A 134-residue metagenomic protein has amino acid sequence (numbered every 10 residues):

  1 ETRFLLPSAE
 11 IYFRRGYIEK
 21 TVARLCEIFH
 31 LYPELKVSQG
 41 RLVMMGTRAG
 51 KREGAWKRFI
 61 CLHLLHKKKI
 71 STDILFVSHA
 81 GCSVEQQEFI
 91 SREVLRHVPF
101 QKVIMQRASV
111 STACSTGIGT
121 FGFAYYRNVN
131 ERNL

Functional and structural regions predicted by a protein language model:
E1-L134: Mixed-charge interfacial surface used for oligomerization/domain docking and macromolecular partner engagement
